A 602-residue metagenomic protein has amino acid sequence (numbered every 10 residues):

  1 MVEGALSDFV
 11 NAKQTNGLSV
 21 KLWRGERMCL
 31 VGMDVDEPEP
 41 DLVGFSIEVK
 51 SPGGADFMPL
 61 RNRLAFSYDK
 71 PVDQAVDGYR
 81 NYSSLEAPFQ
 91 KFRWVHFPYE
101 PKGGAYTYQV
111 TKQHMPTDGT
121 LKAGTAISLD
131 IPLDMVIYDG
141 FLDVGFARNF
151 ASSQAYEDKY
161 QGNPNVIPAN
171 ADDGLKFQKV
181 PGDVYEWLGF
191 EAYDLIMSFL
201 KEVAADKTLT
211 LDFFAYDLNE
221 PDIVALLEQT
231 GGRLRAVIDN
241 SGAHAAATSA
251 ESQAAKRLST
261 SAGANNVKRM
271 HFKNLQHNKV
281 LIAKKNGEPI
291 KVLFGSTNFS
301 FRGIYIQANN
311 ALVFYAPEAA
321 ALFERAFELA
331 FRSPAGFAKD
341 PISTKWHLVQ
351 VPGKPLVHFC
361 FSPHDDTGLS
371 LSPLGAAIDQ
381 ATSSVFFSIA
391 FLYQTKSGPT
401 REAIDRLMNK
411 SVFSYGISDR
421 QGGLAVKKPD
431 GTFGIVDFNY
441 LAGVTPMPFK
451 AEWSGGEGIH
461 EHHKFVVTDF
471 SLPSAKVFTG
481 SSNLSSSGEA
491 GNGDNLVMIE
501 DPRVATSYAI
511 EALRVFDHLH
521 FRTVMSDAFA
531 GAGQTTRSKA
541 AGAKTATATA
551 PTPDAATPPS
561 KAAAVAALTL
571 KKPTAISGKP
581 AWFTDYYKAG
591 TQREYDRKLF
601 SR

Functional and structural regions predicted by a protein language model:
V2-V180, Y193, M197, K201 (+6 more regions): PLD/PLD-like phosphodiesterase catalytic module centered on the HKD motif
R80-S84, W187, F214: Short coil/turn segments at secondary-structure boundaries
D158-Q161, N165-Y185, F190, L322-A376: Aspartyl protease catalytic domain
A192, F214-A215: N-terminal carbohydrate-binding/catalytic regions of secreted carbohydrate-active enzymes
A215-Y216, I389: Domain-level detector for secreted/extracellular nuclease and nuclease-toxin modules, and for the ENPP-like C-terminal
Y216, A247, T367: Charged, low-complexity surface patches
T344-G416, G422-G423: Beta-propeller domains
